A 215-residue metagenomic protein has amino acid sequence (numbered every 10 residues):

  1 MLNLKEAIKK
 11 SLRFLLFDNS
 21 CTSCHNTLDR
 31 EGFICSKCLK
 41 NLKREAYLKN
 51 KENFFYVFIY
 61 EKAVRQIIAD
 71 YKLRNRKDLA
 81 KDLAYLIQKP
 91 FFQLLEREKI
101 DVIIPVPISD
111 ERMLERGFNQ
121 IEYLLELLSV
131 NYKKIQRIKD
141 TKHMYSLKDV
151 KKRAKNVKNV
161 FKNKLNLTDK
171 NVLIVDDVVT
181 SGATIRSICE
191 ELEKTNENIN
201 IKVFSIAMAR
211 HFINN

Functional and structural regions predicted by a protein language model:
M1-N215: Glycine-rich phosphate/pyrophosphate-handling loop used in enzymes and phosphotransfer proteins
